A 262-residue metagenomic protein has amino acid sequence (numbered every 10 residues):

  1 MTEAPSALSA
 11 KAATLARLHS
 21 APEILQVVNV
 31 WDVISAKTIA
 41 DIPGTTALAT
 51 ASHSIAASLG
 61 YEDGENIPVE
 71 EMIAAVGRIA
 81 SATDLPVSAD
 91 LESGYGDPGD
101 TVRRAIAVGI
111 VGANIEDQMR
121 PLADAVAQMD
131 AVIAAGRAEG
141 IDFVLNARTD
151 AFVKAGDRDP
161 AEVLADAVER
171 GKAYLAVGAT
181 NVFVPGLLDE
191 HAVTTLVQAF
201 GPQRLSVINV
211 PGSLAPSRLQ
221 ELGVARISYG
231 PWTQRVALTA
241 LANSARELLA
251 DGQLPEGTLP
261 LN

Functional and structural regions predicted by a protein language model:
T2-Y229, V236-N243, E247: Alpha/beta enzyme core
G257-N262: A short, charged, Gly/Pro-tolerant segment at domain boundaries
